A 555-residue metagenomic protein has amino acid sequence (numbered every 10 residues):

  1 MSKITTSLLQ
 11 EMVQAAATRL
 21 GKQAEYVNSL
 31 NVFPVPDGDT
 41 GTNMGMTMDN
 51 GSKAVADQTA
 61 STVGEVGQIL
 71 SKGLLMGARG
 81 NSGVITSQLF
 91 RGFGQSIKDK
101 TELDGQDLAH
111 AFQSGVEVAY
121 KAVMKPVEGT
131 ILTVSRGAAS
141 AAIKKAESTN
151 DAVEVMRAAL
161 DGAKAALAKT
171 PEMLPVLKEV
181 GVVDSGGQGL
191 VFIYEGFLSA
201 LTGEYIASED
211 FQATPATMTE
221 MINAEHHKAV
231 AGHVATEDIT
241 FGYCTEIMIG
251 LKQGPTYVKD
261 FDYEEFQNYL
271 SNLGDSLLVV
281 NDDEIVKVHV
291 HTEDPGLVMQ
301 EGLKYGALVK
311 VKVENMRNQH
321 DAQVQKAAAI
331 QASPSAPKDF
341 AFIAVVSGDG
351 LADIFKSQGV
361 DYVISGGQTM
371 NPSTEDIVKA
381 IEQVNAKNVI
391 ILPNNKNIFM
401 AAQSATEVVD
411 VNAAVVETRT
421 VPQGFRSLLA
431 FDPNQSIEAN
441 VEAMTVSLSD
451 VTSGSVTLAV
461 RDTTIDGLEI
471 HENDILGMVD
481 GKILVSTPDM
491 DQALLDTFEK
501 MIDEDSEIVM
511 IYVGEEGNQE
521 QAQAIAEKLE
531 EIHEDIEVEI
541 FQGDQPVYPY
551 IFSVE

Functional and structural regions predicted by a protein language model:
M1-E555: N-terminal loops that bind phosphate or other acidic moieties and the adjacent beta-alpha structural core
